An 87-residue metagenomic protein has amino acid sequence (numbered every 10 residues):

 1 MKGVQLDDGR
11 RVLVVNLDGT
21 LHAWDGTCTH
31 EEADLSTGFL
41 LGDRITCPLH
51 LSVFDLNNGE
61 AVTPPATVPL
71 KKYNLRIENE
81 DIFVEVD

Functional and structural regions predicted by a protein language model:
M1-G42, D55-L56, P69-D87: N-terminal pre-ligand scaffold of iron-sulfur
C28, C47-H50: Short cysteine clusters
G42-P48, A61-L70: Short cysteine/histidine-rich metal-coordination sites, predominantly Zn2+-binding motifs
L51-E60: Short, basic/low-complexity N-terminal boundary segments at the transition from targeting/disordered tails
